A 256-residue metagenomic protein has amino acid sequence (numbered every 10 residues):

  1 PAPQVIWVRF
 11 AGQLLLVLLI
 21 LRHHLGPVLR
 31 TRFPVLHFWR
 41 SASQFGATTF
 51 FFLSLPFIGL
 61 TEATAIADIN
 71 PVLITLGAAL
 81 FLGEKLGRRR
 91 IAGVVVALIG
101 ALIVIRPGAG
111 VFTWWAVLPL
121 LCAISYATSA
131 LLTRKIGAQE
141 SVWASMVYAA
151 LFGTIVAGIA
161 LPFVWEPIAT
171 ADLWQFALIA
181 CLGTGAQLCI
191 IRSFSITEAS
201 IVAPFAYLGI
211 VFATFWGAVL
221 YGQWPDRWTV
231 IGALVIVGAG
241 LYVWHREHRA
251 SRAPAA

Functional and structural regions predicted by a protein language model:
A2, V17, A109-I168, Q175 (+1 more regions): Transmembrane alpha-helical segments that form core, pore/gating elements of small-molecule transporters/exporters
A2-G46, S125-T128, Y148-F163: Transmembrane alpha-helices of multi-pass small-molecule transport proteins
V8, T64-I69, I136-L151, Q187-A218: Helix-helix packing/entry segments at the starts of transmembrane helices
L18, S41-T49, P71-L76, A101 (+6 more regions): Hydrophobic/small/kink-forming positions within alpha-helical transmembrane segments of polytopic membrane proteins
L21, L25-F52, W114-C122, P167-G185: Loop-to-transmembrane-helix transition segments
F51-L53, P71-A92, V211-V230: C-terminal transmembrane-helix exit sites in multi-pass transporters
R89-R106, C122, W228-E247: Hydrophobic transmembrane alpha-helices of multi-pass small-molecule transport proteins
V211-A256: C-terminal-most transmembrane helix of multi-pass membrane proteins
